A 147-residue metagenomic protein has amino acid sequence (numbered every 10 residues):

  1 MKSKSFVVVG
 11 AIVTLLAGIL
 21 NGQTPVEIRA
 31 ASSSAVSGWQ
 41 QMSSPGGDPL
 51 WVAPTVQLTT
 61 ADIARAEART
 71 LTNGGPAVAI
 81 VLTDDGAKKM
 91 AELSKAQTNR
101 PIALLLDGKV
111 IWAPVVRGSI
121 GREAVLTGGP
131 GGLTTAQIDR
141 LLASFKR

Functional and structural regions predicted by a protein language model:
K2-K4, G18-R147: Structural signature of multi-pass, alpha-helical inner-membrane proteins
V9-G18: Bacterial N-terminal signal peptides
